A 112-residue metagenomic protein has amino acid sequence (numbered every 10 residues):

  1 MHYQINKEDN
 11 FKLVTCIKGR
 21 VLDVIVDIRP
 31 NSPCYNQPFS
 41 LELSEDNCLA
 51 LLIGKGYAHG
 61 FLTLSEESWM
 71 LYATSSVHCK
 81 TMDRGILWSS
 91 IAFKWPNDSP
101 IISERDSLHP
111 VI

Functional and structural regions predicted by a protein language model:
M1-L49, E66-E67, T74-I112: Non-catalytic, conserved peripheral segments adjacent to functional cores
L51, H59-L64: Short beta-strand His + acidic residue motifs that chelate non-heme Fe in jelly-roll/DSBH and cupin folds
